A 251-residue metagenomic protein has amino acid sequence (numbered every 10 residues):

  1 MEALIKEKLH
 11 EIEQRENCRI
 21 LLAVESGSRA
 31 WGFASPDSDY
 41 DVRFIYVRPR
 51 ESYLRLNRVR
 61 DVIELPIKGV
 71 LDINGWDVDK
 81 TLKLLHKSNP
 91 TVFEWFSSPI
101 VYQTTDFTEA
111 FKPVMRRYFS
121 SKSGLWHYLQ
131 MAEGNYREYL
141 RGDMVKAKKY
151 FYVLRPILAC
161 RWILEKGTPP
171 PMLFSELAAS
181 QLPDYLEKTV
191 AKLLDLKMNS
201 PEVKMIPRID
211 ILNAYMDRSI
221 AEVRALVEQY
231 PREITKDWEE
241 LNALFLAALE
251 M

Functional and structural regions predicted by a protein language model:
M1-V24: Helical scaffold of the NTase/Pol beta-like nucleotidyltransferase catalytic core
K8, C18, D77, K83 (+1 more regions): Conserved NTP-donor binding/palm subdomain of two-metal-ion nucleotidyltransferases/polymerases, i.e., the charged
G27-I67: Catalytic metal-binding acidic patch
R48-E51, S88-T91, G134, A159-C160: Short loop/turn segments at secondary-structure transitions that flank enzyme active sites
R55-M131: A basic- and aromatic-enriched beta-loop-alpha substructure that forms the phosphate/nucleotide- and DNA/RNA-contacting
K112-D237: Conserved nucleotidyltransferase catalytic core and NTase-mimicking acidic/glycine-rich helix/loop elements in nucleic
P231-M251: Acidic, carboxylate-rich catalytic segments that either coordinate divalent cations
